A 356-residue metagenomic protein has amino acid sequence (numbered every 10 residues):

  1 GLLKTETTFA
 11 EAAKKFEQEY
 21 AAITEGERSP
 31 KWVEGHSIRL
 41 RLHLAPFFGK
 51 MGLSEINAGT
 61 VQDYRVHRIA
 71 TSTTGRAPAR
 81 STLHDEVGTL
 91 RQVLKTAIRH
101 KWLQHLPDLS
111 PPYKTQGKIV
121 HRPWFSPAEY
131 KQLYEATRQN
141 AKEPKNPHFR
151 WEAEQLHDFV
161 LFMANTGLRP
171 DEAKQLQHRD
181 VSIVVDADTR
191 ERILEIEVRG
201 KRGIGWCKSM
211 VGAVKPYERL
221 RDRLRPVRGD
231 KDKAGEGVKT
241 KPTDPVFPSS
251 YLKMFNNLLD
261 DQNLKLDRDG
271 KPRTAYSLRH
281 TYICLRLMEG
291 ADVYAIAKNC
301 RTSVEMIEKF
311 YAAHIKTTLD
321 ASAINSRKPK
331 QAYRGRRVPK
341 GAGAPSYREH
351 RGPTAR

Functional and structural regions predicted by a protein language model:
G1-G59, R228-K241: N-terminal DNA-binding module of tyrosine recombinases/phage integrases
S54-I69, L109-P112: Short, conserved phosphate-binding/catalytic loop or strand-edge motifs used in phosphoryl-/nucleotidyl-transfer
I56, A153-H157, P248-L252, R268-G290: Short basic/aromatic active-site micro-motif
R76-R80, H84-G88, R99-P170, K174 (+3 more regions): Basic, Lys/Arg- and aromatic-enriched nucleic-acid-binding interface segment
I119, S126, V198-D222, D232-D260 (+1 more regions): C-terminal catalytic core of Y-nucleophile DNA break-rejoin enzymes
W124, R190-I193, E197-I204, Y251-L252 (+1 more regions): Catalytic-site neighborhood detector that most strongly recognizes the C-terminal catalytic loop/helix of tyrosine
E135-Q139, V184-D186, I204, D222-K241 (+3 more regions): C-terminal secondary-structure termini that scaffold catalytic or DNA-interacting sites
G167, E172-K174, R273-T274, I283 (+1 more regions): Active-site-proximal segment of tyrosine recombinases
